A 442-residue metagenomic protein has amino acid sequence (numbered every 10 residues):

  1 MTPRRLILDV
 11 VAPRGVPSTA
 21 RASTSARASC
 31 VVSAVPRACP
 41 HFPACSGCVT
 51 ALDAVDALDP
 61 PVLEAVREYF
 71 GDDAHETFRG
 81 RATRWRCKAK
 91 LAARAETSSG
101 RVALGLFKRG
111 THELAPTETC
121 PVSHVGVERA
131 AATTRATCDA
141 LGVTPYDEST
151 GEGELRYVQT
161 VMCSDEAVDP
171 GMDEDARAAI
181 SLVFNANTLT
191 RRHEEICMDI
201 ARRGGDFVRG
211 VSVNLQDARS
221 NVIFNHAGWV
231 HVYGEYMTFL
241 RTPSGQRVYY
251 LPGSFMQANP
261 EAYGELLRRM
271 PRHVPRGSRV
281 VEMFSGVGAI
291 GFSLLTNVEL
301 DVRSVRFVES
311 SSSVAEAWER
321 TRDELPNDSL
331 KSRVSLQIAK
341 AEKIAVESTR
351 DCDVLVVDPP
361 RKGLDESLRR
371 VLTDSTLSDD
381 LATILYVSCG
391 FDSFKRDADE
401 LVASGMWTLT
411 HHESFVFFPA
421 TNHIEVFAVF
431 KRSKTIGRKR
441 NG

Functional and structural regions predicted by a protein language model:
M1-P17: N-terminal chloroplast transit peptides
A28, T188-G442: Rossmann-like S-adenosyl-L-methionine
A28-E64, T83-R84: Cysteine-cluster motifs in flexible loop/terminal segments that predominantly coordinate metals
P43-S46, V102-P121: Residues forming anionic-ligand binding surfaces in small-molecule and nucleic-acid pockets of primarily soluble enzymes
D73-E96, L155, V161-S164: Composition-driven low-complexity segments enriched in polar/acidic and proline residues
T83-C87, G100, E174-R177, N422-H423: A short, glycine/Asx- and small/polar-enriched loop/turn that sits immediately N-terminal to a beta-strand
L114-Y157, M162-C163, F184-S212, R219: Internal alpha/beta scaffold segment
T160, D169-A186, R247-L251: Short, aliphatic-rich beta-strand segments
